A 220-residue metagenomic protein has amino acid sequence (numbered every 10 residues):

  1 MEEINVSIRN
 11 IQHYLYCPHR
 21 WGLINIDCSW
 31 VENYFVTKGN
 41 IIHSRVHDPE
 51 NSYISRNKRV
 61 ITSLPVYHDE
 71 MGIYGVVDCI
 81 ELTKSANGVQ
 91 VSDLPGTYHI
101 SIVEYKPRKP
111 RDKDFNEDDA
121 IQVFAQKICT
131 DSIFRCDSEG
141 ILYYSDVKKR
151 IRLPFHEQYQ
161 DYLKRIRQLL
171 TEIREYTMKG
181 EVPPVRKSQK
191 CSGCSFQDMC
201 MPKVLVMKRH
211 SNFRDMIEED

Functional and structural regions predicted by a protein language model:
M1-I102, R111, H210, R214-D220: Metal-dependent nuclease catalytic cores that hydrolyze phosphodiester bonds in DNA/RNA, characterized by
I4-I11, N116-D118, V182-Q189: Structural motif
Y14-Y16, Y105, Y143-Y144, F196: Aromatic side chains
K58-L170: Mg2+/Mn2+-dependent nuclease catalytic core
C129-D220: Metal-dependent nuclease catalytic regions and adjoining charged, substrate-binding loops involved in nucleic-acid end
